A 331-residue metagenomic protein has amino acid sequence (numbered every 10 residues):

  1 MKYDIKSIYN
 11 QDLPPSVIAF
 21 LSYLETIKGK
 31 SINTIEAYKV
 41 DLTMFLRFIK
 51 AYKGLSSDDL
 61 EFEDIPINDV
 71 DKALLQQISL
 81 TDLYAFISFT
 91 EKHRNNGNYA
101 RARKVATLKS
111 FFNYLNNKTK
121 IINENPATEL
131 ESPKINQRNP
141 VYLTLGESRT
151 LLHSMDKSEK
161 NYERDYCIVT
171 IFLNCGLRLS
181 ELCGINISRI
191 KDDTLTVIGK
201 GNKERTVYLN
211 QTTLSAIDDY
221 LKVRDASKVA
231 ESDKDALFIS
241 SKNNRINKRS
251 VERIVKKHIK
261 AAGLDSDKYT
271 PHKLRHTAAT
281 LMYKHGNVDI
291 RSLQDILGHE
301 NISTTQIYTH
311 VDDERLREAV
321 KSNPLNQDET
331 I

Functional and structural regions predicted by a protein language model:
M1-I331: Conserved catalytic core of the tyrosine transesterase superfamily
